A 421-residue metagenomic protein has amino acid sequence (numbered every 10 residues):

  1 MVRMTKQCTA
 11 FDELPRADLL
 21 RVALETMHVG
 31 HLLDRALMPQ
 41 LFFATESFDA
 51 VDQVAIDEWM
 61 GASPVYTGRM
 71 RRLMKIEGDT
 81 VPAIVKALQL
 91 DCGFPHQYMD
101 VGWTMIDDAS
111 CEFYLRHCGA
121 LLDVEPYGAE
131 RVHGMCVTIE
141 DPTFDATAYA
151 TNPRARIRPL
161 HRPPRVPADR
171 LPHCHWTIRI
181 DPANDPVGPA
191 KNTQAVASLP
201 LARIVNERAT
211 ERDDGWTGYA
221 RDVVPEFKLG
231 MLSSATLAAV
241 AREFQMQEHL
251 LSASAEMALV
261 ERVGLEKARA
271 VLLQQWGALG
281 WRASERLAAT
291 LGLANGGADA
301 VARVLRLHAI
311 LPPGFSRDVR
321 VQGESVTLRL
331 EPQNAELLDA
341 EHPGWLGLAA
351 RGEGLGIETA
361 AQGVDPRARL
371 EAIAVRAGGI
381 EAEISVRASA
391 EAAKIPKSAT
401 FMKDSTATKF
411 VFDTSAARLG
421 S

Functional and structural regions predicted by a protein language model:
M1-E112, G119-D145, Y149-H175, D181-S421: N-terminal accessory segment detector
